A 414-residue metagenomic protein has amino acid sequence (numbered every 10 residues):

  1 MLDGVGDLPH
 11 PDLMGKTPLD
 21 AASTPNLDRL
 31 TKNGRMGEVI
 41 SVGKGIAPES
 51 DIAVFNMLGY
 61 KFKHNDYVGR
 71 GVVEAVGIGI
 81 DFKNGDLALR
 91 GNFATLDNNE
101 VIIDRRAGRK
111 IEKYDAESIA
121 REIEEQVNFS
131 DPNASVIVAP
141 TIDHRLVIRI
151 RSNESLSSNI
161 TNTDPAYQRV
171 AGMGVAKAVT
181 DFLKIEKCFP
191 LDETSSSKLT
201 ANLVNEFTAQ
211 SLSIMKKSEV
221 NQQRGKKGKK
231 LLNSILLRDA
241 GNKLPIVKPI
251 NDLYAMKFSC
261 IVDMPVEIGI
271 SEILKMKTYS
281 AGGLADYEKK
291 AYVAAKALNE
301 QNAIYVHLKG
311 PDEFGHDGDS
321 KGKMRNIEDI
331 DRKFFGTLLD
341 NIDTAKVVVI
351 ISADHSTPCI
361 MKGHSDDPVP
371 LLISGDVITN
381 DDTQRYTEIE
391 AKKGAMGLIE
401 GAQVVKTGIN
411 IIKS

Functional and structural regions predicted by a protein language model:
M1-S414: Feature captures the catalytic ectodomains and active-site-proximal regions of enzymes that hydrolyze or transfer
